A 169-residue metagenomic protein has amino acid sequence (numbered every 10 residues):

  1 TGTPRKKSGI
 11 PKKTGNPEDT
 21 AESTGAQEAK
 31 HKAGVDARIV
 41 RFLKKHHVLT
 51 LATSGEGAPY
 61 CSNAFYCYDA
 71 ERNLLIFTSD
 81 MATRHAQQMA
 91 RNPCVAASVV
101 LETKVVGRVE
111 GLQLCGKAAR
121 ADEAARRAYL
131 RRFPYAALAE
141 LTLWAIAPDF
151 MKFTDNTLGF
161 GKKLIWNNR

Functional and structural regions predicted by a protein language model:
T1-K6, K12-K13, P17-V48: Extreme N-terminal tail/first-helix region
E28-H31, V106-R169: Charged, gly/pro-rich active-site loop segments
L43-K44, A90, L130: Alpha-helix boundary recognition
K45-H47, Y60-S62, L112, A137-E140: Short, basic and Ser/Thr-rich N-terminal targeting/leader segments
H46-M81, M89, V95-V100: Short beta-strand segments
S79-T83, A96-L101, E123-Y135: Short acidic (Asp/Glu) patches
R84-L112, G116: Helix-adjacent hinge/juxtasegments
